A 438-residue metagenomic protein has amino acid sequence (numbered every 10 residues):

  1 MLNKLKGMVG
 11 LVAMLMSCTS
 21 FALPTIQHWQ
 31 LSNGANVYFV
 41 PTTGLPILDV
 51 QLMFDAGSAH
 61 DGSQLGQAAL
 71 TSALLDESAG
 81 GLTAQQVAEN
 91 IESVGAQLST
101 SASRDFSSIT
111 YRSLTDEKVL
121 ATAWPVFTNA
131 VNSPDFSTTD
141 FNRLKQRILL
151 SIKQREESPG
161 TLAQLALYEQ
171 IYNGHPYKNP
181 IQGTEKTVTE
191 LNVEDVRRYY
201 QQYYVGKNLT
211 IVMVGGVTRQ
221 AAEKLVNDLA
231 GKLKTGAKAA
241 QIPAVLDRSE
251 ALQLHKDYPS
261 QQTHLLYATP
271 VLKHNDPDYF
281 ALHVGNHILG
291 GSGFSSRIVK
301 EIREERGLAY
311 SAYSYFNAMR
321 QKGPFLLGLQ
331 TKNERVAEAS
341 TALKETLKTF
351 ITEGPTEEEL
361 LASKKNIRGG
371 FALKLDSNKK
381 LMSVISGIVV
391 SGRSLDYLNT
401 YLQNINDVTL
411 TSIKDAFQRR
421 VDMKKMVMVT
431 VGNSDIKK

Functional and structural regions predicted by a protein language model:
M1-V9: Bacterial N-terminal signal peptides that target proteins for export
S17-T19: N-terminal signal peptide c-region/cleavage motif recognized by signal peptidases
F21-I47: N- or domain-start disorder-to-order transition segments that initiate the globular core
V40, L45-T71, A84-A130, T161-K186 (+6 more regions): M16 family metallopeptidases and their MPP-like homologs
G81, V131-T139: Short, polar/flexible loop-turn hinges at active-site or ligand-entry regions and domain interfaces
S101-D105, F141-N142, D247: Short, glycine-/polar-rich solvent-exposed loops and beta-turns at beta-strand/coil boundaries
N173, K178-I181, V205-G206, T210-K273 (+1 more regions): An aromatic/glycine/proline-enriched structural segment found at the starts of mature extracellular/organellar domains
